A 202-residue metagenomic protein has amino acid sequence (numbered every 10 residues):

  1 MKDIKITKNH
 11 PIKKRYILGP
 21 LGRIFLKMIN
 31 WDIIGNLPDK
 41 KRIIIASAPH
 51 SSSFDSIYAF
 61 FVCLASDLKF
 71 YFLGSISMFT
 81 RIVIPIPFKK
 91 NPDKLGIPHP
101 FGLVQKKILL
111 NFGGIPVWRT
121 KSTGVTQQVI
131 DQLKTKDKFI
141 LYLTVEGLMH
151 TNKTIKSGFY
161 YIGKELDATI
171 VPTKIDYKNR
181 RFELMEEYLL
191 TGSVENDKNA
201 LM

Functional and structural regions predicted by a protein language model:
M1-D32: N-terminal membrane-anchoring alpha-helices
K27-M202: Soluble catalytic domains of membrane acyltransferases
